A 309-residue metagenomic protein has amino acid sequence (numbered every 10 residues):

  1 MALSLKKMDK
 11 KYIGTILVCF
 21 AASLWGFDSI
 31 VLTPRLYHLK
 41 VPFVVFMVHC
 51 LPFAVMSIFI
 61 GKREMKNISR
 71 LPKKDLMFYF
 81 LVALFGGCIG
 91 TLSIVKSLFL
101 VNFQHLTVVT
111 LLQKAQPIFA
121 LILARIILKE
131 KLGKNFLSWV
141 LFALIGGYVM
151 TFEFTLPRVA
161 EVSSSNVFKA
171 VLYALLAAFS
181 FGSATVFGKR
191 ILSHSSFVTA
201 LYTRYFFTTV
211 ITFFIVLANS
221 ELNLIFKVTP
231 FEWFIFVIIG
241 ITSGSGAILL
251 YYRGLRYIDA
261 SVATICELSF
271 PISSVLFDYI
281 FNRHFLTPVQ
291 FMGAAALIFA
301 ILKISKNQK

Functional and structural regions predicted by a protein language model:
M1-C19, P117-F179, A294-K309: Juxtamembrane helix-loop boundary signature in multi-pass membrane transporters
A2-V45, A160-R190, F214, F277: Glycine-/small-residue-enriched transmembrane alpha-helix faces in small-molecule transporters and effluxers
S4-K6, P34, H38, P52-P72 (+5 more regions): Membrane-interface helix-cap regions at the ends of transmembrane helices in multi-pass membrane proteins
Y12-L17, P42-F59, M77-L81, S138-Y148 (+3 more regions): Hydrophobic alpha-helical transmembrane segments of multi-pass integral membrane proteins, especially transporters
L24-L39, T91-Q104, L112, S183-S195 (+2 more regions): Juxtamembrane C-cap of transmembrane helices in multi-pass membrane transport proteins
G26, A83-C88, L92, P117-I122 (+6 more regions): Hydrophobic/small/kink-forming positions within alpha-helical transmembrane segments of polytopic membrane proteins
D28, M65-T107, V149, G240-I258: Specific transmembrane alpha-helical segments of multi-pass solute transporters/efflux pumps, especially DMT/EamA
F43-A54, V95-K129, A260-Y279: Specific alpha-helical transmembrane segments that line the substrate/conduction pathway and gating interfaces
